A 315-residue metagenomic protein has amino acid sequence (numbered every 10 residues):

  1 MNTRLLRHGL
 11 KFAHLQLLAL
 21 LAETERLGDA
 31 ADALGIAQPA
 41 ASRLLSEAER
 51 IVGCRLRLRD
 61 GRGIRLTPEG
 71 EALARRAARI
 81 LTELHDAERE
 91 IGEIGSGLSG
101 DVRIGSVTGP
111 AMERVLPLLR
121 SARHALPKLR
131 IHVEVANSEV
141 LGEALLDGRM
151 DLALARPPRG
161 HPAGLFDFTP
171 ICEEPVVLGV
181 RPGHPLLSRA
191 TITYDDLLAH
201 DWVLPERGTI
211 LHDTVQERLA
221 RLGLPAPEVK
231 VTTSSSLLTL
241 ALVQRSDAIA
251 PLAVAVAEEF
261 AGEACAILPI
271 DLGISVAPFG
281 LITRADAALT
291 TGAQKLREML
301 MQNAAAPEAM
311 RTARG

Functional and structural regions predicted by a protein language model:
F12, R62, G92-A111, A125-R130 (+2 more regions): Interdomain hinge and pocket-entrance segments immediately C-terminal to HTH DNA-binding domains
A19-Q38: Short helix-boundary/capping micro-motifs
E49-E71: A short LG(V/I)-centered, amphipathic sequence patch enriched for acidic residue(s) preceding the LG motif
S99-P162, P225: Central regulatory/effector-binding core of bacterial HTH transcription factors
R114, I267-M310: A late-sequence structural motif
N137-M150, R156, G208-I267: Hydrophobic hinge/microswitch elements
R156, V180, L186-L187, H200-L222 (+2 more regions): Secondary-structure junction motif
L165-W202: Flexible hinge/capping segments at coil-to-helix
